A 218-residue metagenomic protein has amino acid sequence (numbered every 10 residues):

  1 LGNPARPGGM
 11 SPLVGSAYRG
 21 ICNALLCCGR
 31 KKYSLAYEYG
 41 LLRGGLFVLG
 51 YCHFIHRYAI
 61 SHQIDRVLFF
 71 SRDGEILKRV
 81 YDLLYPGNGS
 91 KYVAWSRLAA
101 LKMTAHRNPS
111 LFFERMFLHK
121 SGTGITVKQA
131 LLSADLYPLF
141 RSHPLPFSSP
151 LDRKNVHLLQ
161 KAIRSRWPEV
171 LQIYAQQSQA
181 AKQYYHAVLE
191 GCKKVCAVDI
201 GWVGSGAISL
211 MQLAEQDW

Functional and structural regions predicted by a protein language model:
L1, H143-W218: PRPP/pyrophosphate-binding module of the type I phosphoribosyltransferase fold
L1, R72-D73, W95-L98, I200-V203: An acidic- and aromatic-residue-enriched active-site/binding cleft used to recognize and process polar
G2-G44, R79, L83-L139: Extended charged low-complexity segments that act as oligomerization/scaffolding linkers
K31-F47, K161-Q176: Glycine-rich phosphate-binding "P-loop"
F47-S61, Q177-V188: A short, well-structured juxtamembrane/interface segment
I60-S61, R79-K91, E190, S209-W218: Short, surface-exposed basic-aromatic patches at helix termini and helix-loop junctions that form
I64-S71, V195-V198: Short glycine-rich phosphate-binding loop at a beta-alpha junction
